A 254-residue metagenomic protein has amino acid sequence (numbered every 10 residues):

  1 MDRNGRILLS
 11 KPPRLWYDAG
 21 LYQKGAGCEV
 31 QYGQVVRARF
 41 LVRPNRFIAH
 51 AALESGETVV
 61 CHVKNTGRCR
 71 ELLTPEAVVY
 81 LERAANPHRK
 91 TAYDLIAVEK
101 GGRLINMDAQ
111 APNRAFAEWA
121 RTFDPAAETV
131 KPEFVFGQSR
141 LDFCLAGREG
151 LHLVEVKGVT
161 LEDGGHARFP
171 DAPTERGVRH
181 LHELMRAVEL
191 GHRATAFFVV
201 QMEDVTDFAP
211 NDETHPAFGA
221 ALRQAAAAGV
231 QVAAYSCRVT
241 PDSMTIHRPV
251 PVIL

Functional and structural regions predicted by a protein language model:
R6-S10, W16-D18, Q23: Short, positively charged and aromatic/hydrophobic N-terminal segments
A38, F116, L141-D171, L184: Conserved catalytic cores of phosphodiester-cleaving nucleases, focusing on short active-site segments
R46-H50: Short aromatic-glycine-enriched beta-strand elements
G67-Y80: Short nucleic-acid-contacting surface segments enriched for D/E, G, S/T with interspersed K/R
R70, G101-V130: Acidic-basic catalytic patches of nuclease active cores, encompassing PD-(D/E)XK and other metal-cofactor nuclease
A77-N86, S236: Flexible glycine-rich surface loops and low-complexity tracts that mediate binding to linear polymers
G165-E175, H182-T214, S236: Nucleic-acid nuclease catalytic cores
Q201-L254: Domain-level recognition of nuclease-like catalytic cores that cleave nucleotide substrates
